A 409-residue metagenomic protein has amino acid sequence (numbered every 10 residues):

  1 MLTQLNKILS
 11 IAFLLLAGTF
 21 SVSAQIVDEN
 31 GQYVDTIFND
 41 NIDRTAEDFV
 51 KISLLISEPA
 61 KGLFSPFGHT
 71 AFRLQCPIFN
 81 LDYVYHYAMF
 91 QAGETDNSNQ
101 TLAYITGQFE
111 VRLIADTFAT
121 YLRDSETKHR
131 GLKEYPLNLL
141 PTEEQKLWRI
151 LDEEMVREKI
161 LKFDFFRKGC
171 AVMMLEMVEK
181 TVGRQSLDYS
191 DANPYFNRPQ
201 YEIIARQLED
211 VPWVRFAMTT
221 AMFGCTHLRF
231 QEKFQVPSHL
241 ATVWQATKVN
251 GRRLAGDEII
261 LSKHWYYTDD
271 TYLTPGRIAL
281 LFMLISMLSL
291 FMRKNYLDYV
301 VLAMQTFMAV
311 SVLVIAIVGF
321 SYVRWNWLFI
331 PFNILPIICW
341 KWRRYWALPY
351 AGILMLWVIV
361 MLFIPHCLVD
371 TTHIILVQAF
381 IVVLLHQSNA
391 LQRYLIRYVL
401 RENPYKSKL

Functional and structural regions predicted by a protein language model:
M1-E29, E402-L409: Bacterial Sec-dependent N-terminal signal peptides
Q25, T45-A46, L63-S65, Y267-T268: Alpha-helical membrane-anchoring segments
I26, E153-I338, W342-L409: Activation targets extended, charge/polar-rich intrinsically disordered C-terminal tails
Y33-S53: Short, Gly/Pro- and small/polar-rich lid/capping loops
I42-E47, C76-L81, N138-E143: A short, structured loop/turn motif at beta-sheet edges
D48-H129: Glycine-rich catalytic cores of cysteine/serine-nucleophile enzymes that process amide/ester linkages in cell-envelope
A60-K61, R130-N138, M155-F165: Second-shell loop/turn segments in exported
T142-E153: Short, charged, amphipathic alpha-helices and their helix-cap/turn boundaries
